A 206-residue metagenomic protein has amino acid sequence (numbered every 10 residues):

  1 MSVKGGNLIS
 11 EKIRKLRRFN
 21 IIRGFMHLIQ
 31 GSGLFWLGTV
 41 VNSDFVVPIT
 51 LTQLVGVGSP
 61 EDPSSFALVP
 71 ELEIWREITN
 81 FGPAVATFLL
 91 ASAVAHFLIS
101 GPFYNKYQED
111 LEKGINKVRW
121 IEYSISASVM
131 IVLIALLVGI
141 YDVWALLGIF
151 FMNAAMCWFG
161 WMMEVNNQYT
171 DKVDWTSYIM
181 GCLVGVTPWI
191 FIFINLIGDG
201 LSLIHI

Functional and structural regions predicted by a protein language model:
G6-L111, W120: N-terminal topogenic module of multi-pass integral membrane proteins
I22-G33, A84-V94, L98, I125-S128 (+2 more regions): Lipid-exposed faces of alpha-helical membrane segments in multi-pass integral membrane proteins
F97-L146: Hydrophobic alpha-helical segments and helix pairs
S126-G200: Membrane-proximal helix-loop-helix units in multi-pass membrane proteins
I204-I206: Conserved small/polar residues in nucleotide/adenosyl-binding loops
